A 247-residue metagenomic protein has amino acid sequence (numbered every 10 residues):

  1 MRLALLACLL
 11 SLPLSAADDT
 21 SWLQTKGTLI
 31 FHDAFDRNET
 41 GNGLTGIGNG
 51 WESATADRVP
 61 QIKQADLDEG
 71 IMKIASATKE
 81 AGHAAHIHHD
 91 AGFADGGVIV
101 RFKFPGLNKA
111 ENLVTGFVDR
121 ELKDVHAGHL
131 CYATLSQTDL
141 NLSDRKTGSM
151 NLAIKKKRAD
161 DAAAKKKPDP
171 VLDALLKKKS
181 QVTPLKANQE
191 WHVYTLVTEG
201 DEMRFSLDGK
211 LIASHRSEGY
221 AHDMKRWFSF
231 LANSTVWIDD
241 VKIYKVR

Functional and structural regions predicted by a protein language model:
A17-G50: Extracellular carbohydrate-recognition regions
T20-S21, A84-A91, K179-K186, W227-F228: Beta-strand-rich interaction surfaces with strong enrichment in secreted/lumenal proteins
F35, V100, E190-E199, M203-F205: Short tryptophan-centered beta-strand motifs in secreted/extracellular beta-sheet-rich domains of glycan-recognition
V59-G82: Short carbohydrate-recognition loop motifs
I74-A162: Secretory/extracellular carbohydrate-interaction modules and structurally similar beta-sandwich "look-alikes"
S149-V193: Short, aromatic/His-centered strand-loop micro-motif at the edge of beta-sheets
S206-K210: Short strand-turn-strand beta-turns centered on an Asx-Gly dipeptide
H215-I243: Flexible glycan-contacting loops in extracellular carbohydrate-active proteins
